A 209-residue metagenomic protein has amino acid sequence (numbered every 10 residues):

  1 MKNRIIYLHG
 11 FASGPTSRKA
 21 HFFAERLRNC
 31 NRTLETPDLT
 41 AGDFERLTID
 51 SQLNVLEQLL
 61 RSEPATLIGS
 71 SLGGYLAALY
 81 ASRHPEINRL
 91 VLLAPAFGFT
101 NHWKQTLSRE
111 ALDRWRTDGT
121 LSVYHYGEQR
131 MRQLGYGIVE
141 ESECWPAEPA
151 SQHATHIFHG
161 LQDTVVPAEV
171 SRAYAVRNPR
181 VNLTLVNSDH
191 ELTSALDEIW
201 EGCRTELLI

Functional and structural regions predicted by a protein language model:
M1-A41: Short, surface-exposed "cap/lid" segments of acyl-processing enzymes
S17-A24, D50, P167-R172: Short, surface-exposed alpha-helical segments at coil->helix boundaries
L27, Y80-H84: Aromatic pocket-lining residues of Rossmann-like dinucleotide-binding sites
T36-G42, P95, S188: Active-site loop/turn elements of alpha/beta-hydrolase fold enzymes, especially the short glycine-/histidine-rich
P37-L60: Catalytic nucleophile-loop/oxyanion-hole region of alpha/beta-hydrolase and closely related hydrolase-like folds
I68-A77: Gly/Ala-rich beta-loop-alpha elbow adjacent to hydrolase catalytic centers
I87-R89, L93-R177, V181-I209: The alpha/beta-hydrolase serine catalytic core
